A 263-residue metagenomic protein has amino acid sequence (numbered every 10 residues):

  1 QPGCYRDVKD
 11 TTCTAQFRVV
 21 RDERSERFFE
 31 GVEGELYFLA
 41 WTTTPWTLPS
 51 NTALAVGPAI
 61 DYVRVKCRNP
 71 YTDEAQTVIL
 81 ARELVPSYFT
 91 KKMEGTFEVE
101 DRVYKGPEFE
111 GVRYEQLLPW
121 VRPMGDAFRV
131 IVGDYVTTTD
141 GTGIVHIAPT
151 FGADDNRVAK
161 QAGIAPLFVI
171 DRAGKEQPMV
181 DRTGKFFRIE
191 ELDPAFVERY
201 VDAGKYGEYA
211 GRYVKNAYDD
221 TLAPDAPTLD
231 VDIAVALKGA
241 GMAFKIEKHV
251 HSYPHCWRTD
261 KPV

Functional and structural regions predicted by a protein language model:
Q1-L39, W46-L48: Active-site cores that bind ATP or allylic diphosphates and position pyrophosphate for catalysis
F28-L39, P45-V263: Non-cofactor substrate-recognition interfaces
